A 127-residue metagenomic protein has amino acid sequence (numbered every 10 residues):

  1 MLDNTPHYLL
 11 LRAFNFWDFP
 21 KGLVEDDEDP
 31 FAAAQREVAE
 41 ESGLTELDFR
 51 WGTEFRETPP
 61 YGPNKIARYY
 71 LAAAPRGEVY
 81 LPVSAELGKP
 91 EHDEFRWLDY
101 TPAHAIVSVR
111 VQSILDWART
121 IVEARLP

Functional and structural regions predicted by a protein language model:
M1-P20: N-terminal strand-loop-strand
A13, L47, W117-A118: Low-complexity, intrinsically disordered/propeptide-like segments
P20, L81, A118: Short glycine-/acidic-enriched loop or helix-start segments at secondary-structure transitions that form or flank
V24-R50, E54-V111: Unchanged
I106-P127: Charged phosphate-binding loop/patch that engages nucleotide di/tri-phosphates or the phosphate backbone of nucleic
